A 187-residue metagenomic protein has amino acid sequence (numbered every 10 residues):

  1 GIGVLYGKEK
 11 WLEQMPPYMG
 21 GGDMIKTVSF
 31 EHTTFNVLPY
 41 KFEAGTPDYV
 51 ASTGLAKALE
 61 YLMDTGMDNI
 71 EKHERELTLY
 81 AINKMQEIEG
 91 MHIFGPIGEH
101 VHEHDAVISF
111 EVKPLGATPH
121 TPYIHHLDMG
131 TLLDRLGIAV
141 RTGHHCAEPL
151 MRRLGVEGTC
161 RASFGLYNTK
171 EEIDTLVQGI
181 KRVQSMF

Functional and structural regions predicted by a protein language model:
G1-F187: Pyridoxal 5′-phosphate
